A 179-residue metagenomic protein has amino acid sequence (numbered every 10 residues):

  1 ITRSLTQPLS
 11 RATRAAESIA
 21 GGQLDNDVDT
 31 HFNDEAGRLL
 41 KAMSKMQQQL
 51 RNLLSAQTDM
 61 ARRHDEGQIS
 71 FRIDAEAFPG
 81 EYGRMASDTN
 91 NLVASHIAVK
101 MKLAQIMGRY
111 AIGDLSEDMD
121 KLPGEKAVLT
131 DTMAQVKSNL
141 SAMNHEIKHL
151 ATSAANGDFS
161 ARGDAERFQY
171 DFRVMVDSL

Functional and structural regions predicted by a protein language model:
R3-S178: Polar/charged heptad-repeat coiled-coil helices used as signal-transmission/dimerization stalks
